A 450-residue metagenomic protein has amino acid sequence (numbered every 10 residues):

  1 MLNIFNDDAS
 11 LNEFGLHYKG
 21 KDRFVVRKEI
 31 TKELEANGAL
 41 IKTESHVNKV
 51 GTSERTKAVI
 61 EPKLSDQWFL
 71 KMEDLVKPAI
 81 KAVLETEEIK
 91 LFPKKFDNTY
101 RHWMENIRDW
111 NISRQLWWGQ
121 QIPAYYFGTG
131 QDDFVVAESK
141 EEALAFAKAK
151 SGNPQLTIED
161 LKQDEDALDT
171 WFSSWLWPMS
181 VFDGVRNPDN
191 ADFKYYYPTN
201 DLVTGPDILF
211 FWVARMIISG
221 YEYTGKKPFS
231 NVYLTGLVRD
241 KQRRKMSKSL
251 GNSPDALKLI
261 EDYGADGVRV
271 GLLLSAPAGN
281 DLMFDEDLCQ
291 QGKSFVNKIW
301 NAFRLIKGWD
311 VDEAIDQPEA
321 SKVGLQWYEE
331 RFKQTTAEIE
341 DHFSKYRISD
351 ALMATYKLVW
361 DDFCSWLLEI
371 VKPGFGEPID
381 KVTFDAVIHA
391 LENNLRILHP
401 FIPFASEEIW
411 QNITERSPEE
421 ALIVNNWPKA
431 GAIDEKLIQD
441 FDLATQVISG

Functional and structural regions predicted by a protein language model:
M1-A9, L116-G119, Y126-F127, F134-N280: Alpha-helical recognition segments enriched in aromatics with Gly/Pro capping that present substrate-recognition
M1-D8, A82-S113, W117, K148 (+5 more regions): NTP-handling and nucleic-acid-processing catalytic cores
M1-G130, D160, I208, R244 (+5 more regions): Residue patterns forming the tRNA-binding/recognition surfaces of aminoacyl-tRNA synthetases and related DALR
H46-T56, I122-G130, N231-V238, A276 (+5 more regions): A glycine-rich phosphate-binding loop feature that marks nucleotide/adenosyl-phosphate handling sites
A82, W171, K226-G251, G292-I339 (+3 more regions): Active-site acid/base region of carbohydrate-active enzymes
I107, W171-W175, L209, M216 (+7 more regions): Short alpha-helical scaffolding segments that buttress acidic/His motifs in well-ordered protein cores
Y126-G128, V135-V136, L161, D240 (+3 more regions): Acidic, turn-prone loop/beta-hairpin segments
